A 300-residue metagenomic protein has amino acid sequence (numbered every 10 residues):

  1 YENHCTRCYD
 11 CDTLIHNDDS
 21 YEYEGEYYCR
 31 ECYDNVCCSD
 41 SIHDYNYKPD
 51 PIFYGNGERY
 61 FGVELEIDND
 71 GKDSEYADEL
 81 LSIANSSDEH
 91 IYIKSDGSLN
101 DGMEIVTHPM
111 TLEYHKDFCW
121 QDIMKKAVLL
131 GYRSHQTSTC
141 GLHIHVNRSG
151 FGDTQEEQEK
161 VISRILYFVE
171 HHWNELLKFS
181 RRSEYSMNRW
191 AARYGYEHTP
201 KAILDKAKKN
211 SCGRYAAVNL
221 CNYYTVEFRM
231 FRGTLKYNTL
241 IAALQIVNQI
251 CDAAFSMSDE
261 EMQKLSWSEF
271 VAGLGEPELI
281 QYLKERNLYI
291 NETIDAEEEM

Functional and structural regions predicted by a protein language model:
Y1-C5, L14-N17, Y28-C32: Zinc-coordinating Cys/His ligand positions in small cysteine/histidine-rich zinc-finger domains
N17-D18, C38: Short, non-ligating residues that shape and space the ligands of small metal-coordination modules and catalytic
Y23-E26, R30-G131: Terminal catalytic/cofactor-binding subdomain
G62, E159-T234: Aromatic/basic-lined ligand-recognition segments that form π-stacking hydrophobic pockets flanked by Lys/Arg to engage
G102-E104, H135-F151, T225-R229: Histidine-centered divalent-metal-coordination microenvironment in nucleic-acid enzymes
E113-M124, G150-S180, K236-C251, L288-A296 (+1 more regions): Helical (often loop-to-helix) elements that flank the catalytic cores of nucleotide-handling enzymes
H135, H171-N188, D252-L283, L288: Flexible helix-coil linker/hinge segments at domain or subdomain boundaries
L220-E276: Modules that initiate DNA replication and primer synthesis
